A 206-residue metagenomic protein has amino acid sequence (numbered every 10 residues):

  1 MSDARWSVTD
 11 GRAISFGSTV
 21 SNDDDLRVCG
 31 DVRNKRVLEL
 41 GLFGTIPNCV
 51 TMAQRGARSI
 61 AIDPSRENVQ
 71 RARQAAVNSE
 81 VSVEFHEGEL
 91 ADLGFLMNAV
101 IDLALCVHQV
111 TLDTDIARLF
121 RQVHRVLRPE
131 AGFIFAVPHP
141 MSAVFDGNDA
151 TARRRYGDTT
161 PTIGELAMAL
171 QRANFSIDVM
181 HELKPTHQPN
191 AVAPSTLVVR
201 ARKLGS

Functional and structural regions predicted by a protein language model:
R5-R36, P47: Conserved alpha-helix/loop element of class I SAM-dependent methyltransferases that forms part of the SAM/SAH-binding
R36-D92: Class I SAM-dependent methyltransferase SAM/SAH-binding core
A91-A104: A short acidic, Gly/Pro-enriched loop at the edge of an enzyme's catalytic core that lines a small-molecule cofactor
D102-A117: A short SAM/SAH-binding and catalytic strip from SAM-dependent methyltransferases
A117-G132: A short glycine-rich, Lys/Arg-flanked "PGG" loop and its adjoining helix->strand segment in the class I
G132-D158: Conserved class I S-adenosyl-L-methionine
D158-M180: Short alpha-helix
A173-S176, P189-S206: Core SAM-dependent methyltransferase catalytic element
